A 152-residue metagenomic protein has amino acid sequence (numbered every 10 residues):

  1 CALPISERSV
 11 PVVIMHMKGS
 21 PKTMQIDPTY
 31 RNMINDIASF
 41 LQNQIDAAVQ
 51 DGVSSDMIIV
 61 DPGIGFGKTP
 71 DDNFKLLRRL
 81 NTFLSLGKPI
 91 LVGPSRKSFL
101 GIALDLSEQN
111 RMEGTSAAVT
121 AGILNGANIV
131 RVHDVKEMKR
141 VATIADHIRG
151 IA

Functional and structural regions predicted by a protein language model:
C1-L3: Short, small-residue-biased leader/transition segments that mark boundaries at the very start of proteins
R8-G19, K88-S95: Non-cysteine beta-strand/loop elements that form the S-adenosyl-L-methionine
S20-D27, F99-L104: A short acidic, helix-capping loop that chelates divalent metal ions and anchors anionic groups
M33-F40, I64-R78: Active-site glycine- and acidic-residue-rich loops that bind and position anionic ligands or nucleotide-like cofactors
V60, G122, D134: Conserved, mostly hydrophobic/aromatic
N73-R78, E108-G114: Charged helix-capping and loop-helix junction motifs
V132-A152: C-terminal helical cap(s) of enzyme catalytic domains, especially alpha/beta-barrels
